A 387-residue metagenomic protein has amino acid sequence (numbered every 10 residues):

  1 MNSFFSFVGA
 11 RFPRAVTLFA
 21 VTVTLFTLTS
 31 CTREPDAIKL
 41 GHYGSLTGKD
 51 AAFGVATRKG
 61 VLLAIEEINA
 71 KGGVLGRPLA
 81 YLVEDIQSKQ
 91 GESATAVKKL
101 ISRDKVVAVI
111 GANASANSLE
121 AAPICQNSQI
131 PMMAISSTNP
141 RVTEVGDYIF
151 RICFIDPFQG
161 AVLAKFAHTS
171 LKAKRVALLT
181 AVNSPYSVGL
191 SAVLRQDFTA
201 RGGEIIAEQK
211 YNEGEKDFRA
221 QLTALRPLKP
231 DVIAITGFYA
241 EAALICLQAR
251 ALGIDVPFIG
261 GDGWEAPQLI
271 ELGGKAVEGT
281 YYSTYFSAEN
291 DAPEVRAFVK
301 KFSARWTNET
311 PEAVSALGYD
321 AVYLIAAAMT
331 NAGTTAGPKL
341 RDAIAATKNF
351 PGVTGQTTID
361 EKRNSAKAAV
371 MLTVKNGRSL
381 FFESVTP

Functional and structural regions predicted by a protein language model:
T27-S30: C-terminal motif of bacterial Sec signal peptides marking the signal peptidase cleavage site
R33, A52-T57, E67, K71-T143 (+3 more regions): Beta-alpha junction/loop-to-helix N-cap segments that form part of ligand/metal-binding clefts
G41-L62, E84-Q90, N113-A114, L179-V188 (+3 more regions): Extracytoplasmic "Venus flytrap"
L82, I149-E213, V232, I325: An alpha-beta-alpha
S93, I152-R175, V188-L190, D217-R219 (+4 more regions): Hydrophobic alpha-helical segments within soluble ligand-binding/sensing domains
C125-N127, L190-S283: Extracellular/periplasmic bilobed ligand-binding domains
C246-Y319, T330, T373-P387: Extracellular/periplasmic periplasmic-binding protein-like sensory domains
A304-A316, A326-F381: Segments of small-molecule ligand-sensing domains
